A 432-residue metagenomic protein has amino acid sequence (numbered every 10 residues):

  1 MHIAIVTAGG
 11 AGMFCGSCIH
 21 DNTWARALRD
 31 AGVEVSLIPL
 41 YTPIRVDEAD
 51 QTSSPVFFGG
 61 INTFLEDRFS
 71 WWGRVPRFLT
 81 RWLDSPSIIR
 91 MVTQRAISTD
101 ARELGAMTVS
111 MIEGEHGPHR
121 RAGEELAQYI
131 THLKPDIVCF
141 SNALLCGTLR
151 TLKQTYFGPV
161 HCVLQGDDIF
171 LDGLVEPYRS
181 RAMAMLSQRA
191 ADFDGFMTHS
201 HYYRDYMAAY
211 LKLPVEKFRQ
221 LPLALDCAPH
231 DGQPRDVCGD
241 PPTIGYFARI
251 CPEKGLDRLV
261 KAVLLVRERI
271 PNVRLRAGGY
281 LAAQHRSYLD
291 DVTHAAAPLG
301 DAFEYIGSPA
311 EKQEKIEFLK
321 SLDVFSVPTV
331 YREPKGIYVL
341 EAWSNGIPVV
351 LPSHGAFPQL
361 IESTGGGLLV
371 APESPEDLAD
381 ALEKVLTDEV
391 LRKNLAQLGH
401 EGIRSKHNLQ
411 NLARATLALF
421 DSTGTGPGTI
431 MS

Functional and structural regions predicted by a protein language model:
L37-E125: A conserved catalytic-core segment of Leloir-type glycosyltransferases
Y202, A224: Carbohydrate-associated surface elements
D236-K254, V260-V263, R276: Conserved donor-binding/catalytic core segment of Leloir-type glycosyltransferases
R274-D290, Y305-S308: Glycosyltransferase donor-sugar binding loop
L289-Q313: Nucleotide-activated donor-binding/catalytic signature segment of Leloir-type glycosyltransferases, i.e., the conserved
P348-L351: Short hydrophobic beta-strand element within catalytic cores of glycosyltransferases and related nucleotide-activated
S363, L368-P375, K384-V390: Conserved acidic donor-binding segment of nucleotide-sugar-dependent glycosyltransferases
D377, K384, L391-S405, L412-A418: A short, well-ordered alpha-helix in the C-terminal region of glycosyltransferases
